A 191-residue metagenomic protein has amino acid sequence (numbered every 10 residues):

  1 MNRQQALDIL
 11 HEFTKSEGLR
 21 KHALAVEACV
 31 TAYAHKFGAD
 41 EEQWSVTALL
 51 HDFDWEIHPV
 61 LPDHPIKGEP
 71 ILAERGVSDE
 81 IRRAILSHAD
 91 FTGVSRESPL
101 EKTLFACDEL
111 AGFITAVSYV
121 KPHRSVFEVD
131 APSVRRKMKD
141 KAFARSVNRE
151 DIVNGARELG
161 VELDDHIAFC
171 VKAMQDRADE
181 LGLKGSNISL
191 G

Functional and structural regions predicted by a protein language model:
M1, Q5, K21-A25, D63 (+5 more regions): Conserved active-site and cofactor/substrate-binding residues in soluble primary-metabolism enzymes
M1-V60: Acidic/His-rich, divalent-metal-binding segments that scaffold phosphate/diphosphate chemistry
L7, H11, E27, T31 (+6 more regions): Predominant activation on well-ordered alpha-helical scaffold segments within soluble catalytic domains
L7-L10, L19, L24, L49-L50 (+10 more regions): Generic detector of leucine side chains in alpha-helical contexts
T14, V126, P132-L190: C-terminal binding/interaction regions
G18, G38, G68, G76 (+7 more regions): Residue-identity detector for glycine
F37-K141, V153: Divalent metal-dependent catalytic cores for phosphoryl transfer on phosphate-bearing substrates
